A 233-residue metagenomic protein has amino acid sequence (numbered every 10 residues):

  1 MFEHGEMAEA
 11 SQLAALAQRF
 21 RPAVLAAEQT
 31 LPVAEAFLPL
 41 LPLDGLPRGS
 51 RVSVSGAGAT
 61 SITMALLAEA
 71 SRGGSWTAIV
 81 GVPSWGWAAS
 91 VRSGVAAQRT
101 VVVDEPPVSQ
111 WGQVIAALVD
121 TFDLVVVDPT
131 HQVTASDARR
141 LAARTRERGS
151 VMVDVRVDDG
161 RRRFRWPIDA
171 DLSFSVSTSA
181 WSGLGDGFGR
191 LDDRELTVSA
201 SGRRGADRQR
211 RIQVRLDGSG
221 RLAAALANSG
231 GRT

Functional and structural regions predicted by a protein language model:
M1-I79, L226-T233: Detector for small/aliphatic-rich hydrophobic stretches
L41-P42, S71, V91, V119 (+1 more regions): Signal for well-folded cores of large energy- and translation-related assemblies
V52, A78, V101-V103, V153 (+1 more regions): Hydrophobic/aromatic beta-strand patches that form the interior of the parallel beta-sheet core in alpha/beta enzyme
R72-W76, A97, E147-V151: Structural alpha-beta junctions
A78-T134, A138-L141: Long, charge-dense
D120-S175: A contiguous pocket-lining binding segment that forms or flanks enzyme active sites
D159-L226, T233: Phosphate-binding/switch region of NTP-binding enzymes
